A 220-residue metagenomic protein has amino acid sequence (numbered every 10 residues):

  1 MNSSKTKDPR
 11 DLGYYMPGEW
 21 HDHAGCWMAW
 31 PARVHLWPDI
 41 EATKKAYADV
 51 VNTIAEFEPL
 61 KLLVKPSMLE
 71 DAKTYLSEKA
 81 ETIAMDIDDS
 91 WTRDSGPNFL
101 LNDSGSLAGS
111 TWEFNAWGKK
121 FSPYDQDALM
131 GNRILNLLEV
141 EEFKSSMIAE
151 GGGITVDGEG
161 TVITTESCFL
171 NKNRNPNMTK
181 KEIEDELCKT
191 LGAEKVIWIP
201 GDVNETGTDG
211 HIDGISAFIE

Functional and structural regions predicted by a protein language model:
M1-E220: The feature marks the mature, well-folded catalytic cores of soluble enzymes
